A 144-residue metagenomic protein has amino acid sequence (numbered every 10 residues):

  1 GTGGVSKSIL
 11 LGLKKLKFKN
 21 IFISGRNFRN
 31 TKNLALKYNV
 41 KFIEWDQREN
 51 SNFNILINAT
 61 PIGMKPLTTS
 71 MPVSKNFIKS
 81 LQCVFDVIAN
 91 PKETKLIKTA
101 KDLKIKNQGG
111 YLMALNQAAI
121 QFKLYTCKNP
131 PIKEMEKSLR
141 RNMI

Functional and structural regions predicted by a protein language model:
G1-K14: Glycine-rich adenosine-cofactor-binding loop
T2, R26, A89: Cofactor-binding loop segments of dinucleotide-utilizing enzymes, especially the Rossmann-like FAD- and NAD(P)+-binding
G12-N20, D102-K106: Conserved S-adenosyl-L-methionine
L16-Y38: NAD(P)-binding Rossmann-fold cofactor-contacting core
Y38-F42, Y125-K128: Short, hinge-like loop/turn segments at secondary-structure boundaries
V40-N107: Rossmann-like adenosine-cofactor binding region
C83, V87-I144: Adenosine-phosphate binding glycine-rich loop
